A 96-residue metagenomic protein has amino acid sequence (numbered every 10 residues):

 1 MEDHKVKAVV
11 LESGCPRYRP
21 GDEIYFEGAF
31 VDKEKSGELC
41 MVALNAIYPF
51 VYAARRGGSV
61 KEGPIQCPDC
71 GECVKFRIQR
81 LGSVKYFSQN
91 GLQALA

Functional and structural regions predicted by a protein language model:
M1-V6: Short, basic/aromatic beta-hairpin or loop at an interaction surface
A8, I47, F76-I78: Generic structural hydrophobic/aromatic packing signal, biased to beta-strands
V9-S13: Short alpha-helix capping/helix-loop boundary micro-motifs
C15, C40, C67-C70: Disulfide-bonded cysteines in secreted/extracellular proteins and peptides
Y25-K61: Acidic, aromatic-enriched beta-alpha/helix-loop junctions
S59-A96: Short, compact, well-ordered microdomains
